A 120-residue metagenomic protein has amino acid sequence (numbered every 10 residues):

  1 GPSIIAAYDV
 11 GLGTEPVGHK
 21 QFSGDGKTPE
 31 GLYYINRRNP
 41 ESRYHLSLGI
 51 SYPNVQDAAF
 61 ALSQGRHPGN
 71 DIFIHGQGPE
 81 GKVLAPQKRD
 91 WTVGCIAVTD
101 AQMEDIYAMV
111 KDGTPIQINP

Functional and structural regions predicted by a protein language model:
P2-Y34: Electropositive
K27, L32-Y33, R37-P120: Exported/periplasmic cell-wall-interacting domains
